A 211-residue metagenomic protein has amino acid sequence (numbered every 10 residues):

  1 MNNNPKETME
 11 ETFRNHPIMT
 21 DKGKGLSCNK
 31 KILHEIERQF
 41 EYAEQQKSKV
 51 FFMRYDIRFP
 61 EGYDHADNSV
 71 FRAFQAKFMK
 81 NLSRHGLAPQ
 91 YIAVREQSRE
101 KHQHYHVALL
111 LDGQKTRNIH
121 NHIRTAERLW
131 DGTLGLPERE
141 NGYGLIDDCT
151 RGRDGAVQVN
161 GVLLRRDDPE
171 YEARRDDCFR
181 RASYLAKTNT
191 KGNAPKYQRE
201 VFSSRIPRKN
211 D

Functional and structural regions predicted by a protein language model:
M1-K47, G113-K115, I119-D211: Catalytic "initiation/cleavage/transfer" segments centered on a nucleophilic residue and adjacent nucleic-acid-engaging
E37-Q97: Signature for HUH/AEP ssDNA processing cores
F59-Y63, D112-R117: A generic structural motif
D64-A66, H102-Y105, A156-V157: Short, solvent-exposed polar/charged micro-motifs at secondary-structure junctions
L87, E96-E100, I123-A126, D131: Glycine- and acidic-residue-rich phosphate-binding/metal-coordinating active-site segment common to enzymes that handle
I92-Q114: Histidine-centered divalent-metal-coordination microenvironment in nucleic-acid enzymes
